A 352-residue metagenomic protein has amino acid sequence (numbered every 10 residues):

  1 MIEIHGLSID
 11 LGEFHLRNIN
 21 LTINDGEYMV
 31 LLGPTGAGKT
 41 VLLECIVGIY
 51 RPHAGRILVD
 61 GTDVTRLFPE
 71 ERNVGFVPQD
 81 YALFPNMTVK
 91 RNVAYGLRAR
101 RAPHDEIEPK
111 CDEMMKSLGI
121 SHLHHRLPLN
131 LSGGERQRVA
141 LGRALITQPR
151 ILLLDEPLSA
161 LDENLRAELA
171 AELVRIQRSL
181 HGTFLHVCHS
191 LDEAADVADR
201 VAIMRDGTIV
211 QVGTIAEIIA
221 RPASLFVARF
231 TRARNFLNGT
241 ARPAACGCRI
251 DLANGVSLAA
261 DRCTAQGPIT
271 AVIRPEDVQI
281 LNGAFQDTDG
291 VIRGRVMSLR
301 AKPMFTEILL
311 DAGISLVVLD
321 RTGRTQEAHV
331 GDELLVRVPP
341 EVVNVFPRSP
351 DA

Functional and structural regions predicted by a protein language model:
I4-L7, F14-N24, G55: Conserved beta-strand
G12, R234, A245-A352: Non-catalytic connector elements of ABC transporters
L32-P34: The feature captures the beta-strand-to-loop junction immediately N-terminal to the Walker
T40-L43, V139: ABC ATPase nucleotide-binding domain helices that frame the ATP-binding cleft
V47: Helix-to-loop junction immediately C-terminal to a conserved catalytic motif
H53-R56, D206: Conserved coupling/switch loops of ABC nucleotide-binding domains, chiefly the family-specific signature
G55-D63: Conserved ABC transporter NBD signature motif
N73-G75, Q79, L83-F226: ABC ATPase nucleotide-binding domains
